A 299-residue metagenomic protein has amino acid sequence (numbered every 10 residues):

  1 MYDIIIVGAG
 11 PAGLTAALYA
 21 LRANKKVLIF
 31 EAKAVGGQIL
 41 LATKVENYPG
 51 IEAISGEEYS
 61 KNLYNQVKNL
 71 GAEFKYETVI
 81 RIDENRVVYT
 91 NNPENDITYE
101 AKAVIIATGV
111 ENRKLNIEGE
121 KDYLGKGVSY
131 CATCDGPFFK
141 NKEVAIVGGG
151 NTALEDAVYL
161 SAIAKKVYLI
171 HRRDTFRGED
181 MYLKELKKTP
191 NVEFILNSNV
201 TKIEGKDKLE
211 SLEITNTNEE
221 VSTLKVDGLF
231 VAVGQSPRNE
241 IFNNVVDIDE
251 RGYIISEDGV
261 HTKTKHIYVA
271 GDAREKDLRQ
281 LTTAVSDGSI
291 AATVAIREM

Functional and structural regions predicted by a protein language model:
M1-D3, Y76-E77, K140-K142, N197 (+2 more regions): Phosphate-coordination loops involved in phosphoryl transfer and adenosine-cofactor binding
Y2-L70, T152-E179, D249, V294: Beta1-alpha1 glycine-rich phosphate/pyrophosphate-binding loop at the start of Rossmann-like nucleotide-binding domains
G8-G13, G109, G148-G150, G271: Conserved phosphate-binding and hydrolysis motifs of nucleotide-dependent enzymes
V67-Y89, N95-A101, A162-E257, M299: A Rossmann-like FAD-binding core segment of flavoenzymes
F74-F138, G149: Glycine/small-residue-rich loop that forms an oxyanion/phosphate-binding "nest" at active or ligand-binding sites
N116, D122-F138, V233-T283, D287-I290 (+1 more regions): FAD-site-proximal beta/loop scaffold in flavoenzymes
